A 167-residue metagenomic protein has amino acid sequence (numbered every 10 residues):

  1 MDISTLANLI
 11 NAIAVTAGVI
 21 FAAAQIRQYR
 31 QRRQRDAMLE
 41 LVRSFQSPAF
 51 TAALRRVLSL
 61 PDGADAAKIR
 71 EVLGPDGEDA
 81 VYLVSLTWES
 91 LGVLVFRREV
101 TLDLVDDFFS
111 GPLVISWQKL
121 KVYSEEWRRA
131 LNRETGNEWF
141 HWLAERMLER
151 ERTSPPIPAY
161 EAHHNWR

Functional and structural regions predicted by a protein language model:
M1-R33: Membrane-embedded hydrophobic alpha-helical segments
D2-T5, L73, G77: Juxtamembrane loop-transmembrane helix junctions in multi-pass integral membrane proteins, especially the extracellular
I10, L60-A64, G92: Short hydrophobic/aromatic-rich motifs at helix boundaries and adjacent loops
I26, E40, L113-S116: A short hydrophobic/aromatic micro-motif that marks alpha-helical segments and, especially, helix-coil
R30-I69: Amphipathic, membrane-active segments
A80-L86, S90-R167: An amphipathic alpha-helical interaction surface
